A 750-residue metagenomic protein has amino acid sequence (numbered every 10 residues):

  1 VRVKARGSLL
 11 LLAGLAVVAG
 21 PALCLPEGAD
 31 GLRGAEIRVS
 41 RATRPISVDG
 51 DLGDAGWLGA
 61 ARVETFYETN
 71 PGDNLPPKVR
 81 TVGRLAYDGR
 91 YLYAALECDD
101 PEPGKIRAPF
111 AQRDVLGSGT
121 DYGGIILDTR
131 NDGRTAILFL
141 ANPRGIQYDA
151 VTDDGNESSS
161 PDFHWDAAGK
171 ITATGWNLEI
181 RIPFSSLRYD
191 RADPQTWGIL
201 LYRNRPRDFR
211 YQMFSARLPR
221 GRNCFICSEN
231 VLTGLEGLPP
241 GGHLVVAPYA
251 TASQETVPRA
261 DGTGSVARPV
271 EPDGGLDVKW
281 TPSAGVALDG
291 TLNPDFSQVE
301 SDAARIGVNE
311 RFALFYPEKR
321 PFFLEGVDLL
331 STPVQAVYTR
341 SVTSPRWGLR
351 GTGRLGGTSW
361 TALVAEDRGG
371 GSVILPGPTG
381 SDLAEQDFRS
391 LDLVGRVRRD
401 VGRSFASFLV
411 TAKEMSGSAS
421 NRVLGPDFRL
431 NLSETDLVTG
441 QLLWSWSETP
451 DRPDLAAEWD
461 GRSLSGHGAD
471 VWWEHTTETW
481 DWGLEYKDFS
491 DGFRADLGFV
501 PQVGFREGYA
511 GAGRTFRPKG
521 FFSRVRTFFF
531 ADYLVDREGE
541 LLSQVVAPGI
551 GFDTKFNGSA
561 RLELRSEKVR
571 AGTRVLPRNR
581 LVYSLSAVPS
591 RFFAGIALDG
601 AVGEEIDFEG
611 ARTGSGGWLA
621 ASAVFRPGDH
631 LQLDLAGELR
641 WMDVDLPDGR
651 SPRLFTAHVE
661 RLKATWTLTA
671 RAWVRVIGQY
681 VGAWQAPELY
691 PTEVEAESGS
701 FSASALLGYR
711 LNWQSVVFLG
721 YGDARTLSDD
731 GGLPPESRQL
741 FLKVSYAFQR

Functional and structural regions predicted by a protein language model:
V1-A5: N-terminal secretory signal peptides that target proteins for export/translocation
S8-G20: Bacterial N-terminal signal peptides
L23-R399, S407, S418: Structural preference for beta-rich elements and adjacent junctions enriched in aromatics
R41, P76, Y87, S118 (+15 more regions): Surface-exposed coil/turn segments at beta-strand junctions on protein surfaces, enriched
R90-L92, T135, W176, D193-W197 (+16 more regions): Outer-envelope beta-barrel architecture signal
P239-V286, D392-L455, S586-V602, L619-L646 (+1 more regions): Surface-exposed extracellular loop regions of Gram-negative outer-membrane beta-barrel proteins
S265-R268, A287, F296-L542: Catalytic-domain carbohydrate-binding cleft regions of carbohydrate-active enzymes
S344, L443-R750: Exposed, low-structure sequence patches enriched in small/polar residues
